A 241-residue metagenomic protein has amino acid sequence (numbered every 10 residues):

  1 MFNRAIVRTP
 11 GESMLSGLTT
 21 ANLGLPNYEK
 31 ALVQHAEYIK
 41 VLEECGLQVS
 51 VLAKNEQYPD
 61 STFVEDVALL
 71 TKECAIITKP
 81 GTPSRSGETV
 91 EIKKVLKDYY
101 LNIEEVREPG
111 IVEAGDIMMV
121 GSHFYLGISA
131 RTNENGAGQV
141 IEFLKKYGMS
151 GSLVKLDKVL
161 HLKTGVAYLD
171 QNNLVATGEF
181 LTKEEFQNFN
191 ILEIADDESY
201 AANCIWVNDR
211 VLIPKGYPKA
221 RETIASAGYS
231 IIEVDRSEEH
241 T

Functional and structural regions predicted by a protein language model:
M1-E239: The feature marks the mature, well-folded catalytic cores of soluble enzymes
